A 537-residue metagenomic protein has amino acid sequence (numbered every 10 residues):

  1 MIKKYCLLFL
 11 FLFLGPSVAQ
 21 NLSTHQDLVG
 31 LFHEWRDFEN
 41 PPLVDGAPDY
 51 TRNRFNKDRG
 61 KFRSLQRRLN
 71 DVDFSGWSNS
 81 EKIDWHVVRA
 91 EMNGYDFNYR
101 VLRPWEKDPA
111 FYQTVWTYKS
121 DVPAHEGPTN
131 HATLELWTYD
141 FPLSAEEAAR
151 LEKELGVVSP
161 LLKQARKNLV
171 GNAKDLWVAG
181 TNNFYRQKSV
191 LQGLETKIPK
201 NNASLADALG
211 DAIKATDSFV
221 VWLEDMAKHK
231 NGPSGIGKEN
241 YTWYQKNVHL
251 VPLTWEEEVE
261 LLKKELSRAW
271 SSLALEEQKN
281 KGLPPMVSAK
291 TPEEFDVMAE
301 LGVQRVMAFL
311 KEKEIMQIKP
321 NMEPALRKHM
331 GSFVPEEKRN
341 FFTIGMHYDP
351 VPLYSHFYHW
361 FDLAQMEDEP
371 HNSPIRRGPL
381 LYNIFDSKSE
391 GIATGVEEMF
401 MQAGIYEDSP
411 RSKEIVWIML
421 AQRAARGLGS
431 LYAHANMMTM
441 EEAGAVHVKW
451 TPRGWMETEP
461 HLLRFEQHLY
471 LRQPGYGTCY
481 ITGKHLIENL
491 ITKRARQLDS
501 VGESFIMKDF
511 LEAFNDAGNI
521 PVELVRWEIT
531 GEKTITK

Functional and structural regions predicted by a protein language model:
M1-I2: N-terminal secretory signal peptides that target proteins for export/translocation
Y5-L14: Sec-dependent N-terminal signal peptides
G15-A19: Sec/Tat signal peptide C-region and signal peptidase I cleavage site
Q20-K537: N-terminal maturation segment of proteins
